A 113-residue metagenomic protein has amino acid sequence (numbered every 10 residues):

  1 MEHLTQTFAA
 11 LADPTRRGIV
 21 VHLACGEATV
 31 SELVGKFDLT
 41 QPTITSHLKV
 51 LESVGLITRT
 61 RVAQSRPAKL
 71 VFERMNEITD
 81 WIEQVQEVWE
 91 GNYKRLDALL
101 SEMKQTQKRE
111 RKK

Functional and structural regions predicted by a protein language model:
M1-H3, V21-K36, Q41, S53-V54 (+2 more regions): C-terminal regulatory/oligomerization modules of transcriptional regulators
Q6: Interfacial catalytic loop of ABC nucleotide-binding domains
A10-T15: Short helix-coil-helix linker/hinge
R17-I19: Pre-recognition alpha-helix immediately N-terminal to the DNA-recognition helix within helix-turn-helix or winged-helix
L48-K49: Short, hydrophobic-biased segments on the C-terminal half of alpha helices that form "recognition helices"
R61-P67: Short, Lys/Arg-rich nucleic-acid/phosphate-binding segment
